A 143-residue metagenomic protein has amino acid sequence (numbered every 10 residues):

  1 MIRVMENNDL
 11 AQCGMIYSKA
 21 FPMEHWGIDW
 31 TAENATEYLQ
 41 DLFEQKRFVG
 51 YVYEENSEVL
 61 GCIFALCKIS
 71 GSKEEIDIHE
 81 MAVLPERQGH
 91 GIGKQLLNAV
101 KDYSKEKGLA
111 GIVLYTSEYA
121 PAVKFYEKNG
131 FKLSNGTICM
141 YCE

Functional and structural regions predicted by a protein language model:
M1-M15: A short beta-loop-alpha structural element at the N-terminal edge of CoA-dependent acyl/N-acetyltransferase catalytic
S18-Q40: Conserved GNAT-fold acetyl-CoA-binding loop/helix
Q40-V52: A short helix-loop-beta-strand connector motif used in the catalytic cores of GNAT acetyltransferases and, in some
V52, E58-C67, D77, A82: Conserved beta-strand in the GNAT
K68-I78, Q88, S134-N135: A conserved beta-turn-beta hairpin within the catalytic core of GNAT-like acetyltransferases that forms part
V83, G89-D102, K128: Conserved acetyl-CoA-binding loop-helix of GNAT-fold acetyltransferases
L97, S104-S117: Conserved GNAT acetyl-CoA-binding A-motif
V113-V123, Y141-E143: Conserved beta-strand-loop-alpha-helix junction that forms the acyl-donor binding cleft
